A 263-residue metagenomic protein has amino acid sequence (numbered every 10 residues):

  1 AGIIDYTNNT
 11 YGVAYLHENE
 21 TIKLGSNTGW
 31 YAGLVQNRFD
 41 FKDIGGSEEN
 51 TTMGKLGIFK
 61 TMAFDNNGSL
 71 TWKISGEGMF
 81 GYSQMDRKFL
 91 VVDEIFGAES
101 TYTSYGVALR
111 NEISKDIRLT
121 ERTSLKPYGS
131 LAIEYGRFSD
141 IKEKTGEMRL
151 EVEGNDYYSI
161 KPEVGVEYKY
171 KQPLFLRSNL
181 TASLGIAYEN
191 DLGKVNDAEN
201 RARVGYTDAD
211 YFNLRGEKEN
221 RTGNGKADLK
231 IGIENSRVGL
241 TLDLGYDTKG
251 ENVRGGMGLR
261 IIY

Functional and structural regions predicted by a protein language model:
A1-I117, T241-G256, R260: Outer membrane beta-barrel translocator domains of Type V secretion systems
L24-S26, N66-L70, L119-E121, L174-S178 (+1 more regions): Short coil turns and loop connectors of transmembrane beta-barrels in diderm outer membranes and organellar homologs
K42-E49, Q84-T103, R137-Y158, L192-R221: Solvent-exposed, glycine/polar-rich loop segments of beta-barrel outer-membrane systems
G54-G57, V152-Y263: Outer membrane beta-barrel transmembrane domains
P127: Mid-to-C-terminal polyanion-binding domains and interfaces
E134: Glycine-rich anion/phosphate-binding loop at the beta-strand->alpha-helix junction
